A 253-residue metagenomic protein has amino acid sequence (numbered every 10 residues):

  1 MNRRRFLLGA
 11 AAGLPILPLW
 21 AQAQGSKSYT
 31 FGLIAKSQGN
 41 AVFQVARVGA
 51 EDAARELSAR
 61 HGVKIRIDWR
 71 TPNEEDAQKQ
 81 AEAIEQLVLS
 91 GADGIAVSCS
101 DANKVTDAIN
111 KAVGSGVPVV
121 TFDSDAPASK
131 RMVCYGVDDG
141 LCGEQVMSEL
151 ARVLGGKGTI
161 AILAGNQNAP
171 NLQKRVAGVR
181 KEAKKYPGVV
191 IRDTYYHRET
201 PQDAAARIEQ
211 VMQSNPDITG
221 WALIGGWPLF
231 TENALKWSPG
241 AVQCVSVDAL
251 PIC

Functional and structural regions predicted by a protein language model:
M1-L14: N-terminal secretory signal peptides and thylakoid transit peptides that target proteins across membranes
L7, P18, Q22-C253: A residue-level marker of the well-folded mature domains of exported/periplasmic proteins
